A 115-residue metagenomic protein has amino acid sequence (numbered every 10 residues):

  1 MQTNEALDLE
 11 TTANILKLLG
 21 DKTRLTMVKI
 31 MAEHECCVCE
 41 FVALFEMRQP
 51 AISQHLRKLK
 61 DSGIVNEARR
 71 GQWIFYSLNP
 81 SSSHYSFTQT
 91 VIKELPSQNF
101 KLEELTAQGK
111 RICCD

Functional and structural regions predicted by a protein language model:
M1-E5, C37-C39, I52: Short acidic/polar alpha-helix capping motifs at helix-coil junctions
Q2-N4, T11, S81-D115: Amphipathic alpha-helical dimerization/coiled-coil segments that flank or bridge DNA-binding/regulatory modules
E10-P50, I74-S83: N-terminal helix-turn-helix DNA-binding core of bacterial DNA-binding proteins
L25-M27, R57-G63: Short, charged low-complexity linear motifs
V42-A43, Q54, K60-D61: Alpha-helical residues within the helix-turn-helix
E46-P50, S62, I74, P96 (+1 more regions): Juxtamembrane/interface motifs at transmembrane-helix termini
K60-R70, S77-L78: Beta-hairpin "wing" of winged helix-turn-helix
